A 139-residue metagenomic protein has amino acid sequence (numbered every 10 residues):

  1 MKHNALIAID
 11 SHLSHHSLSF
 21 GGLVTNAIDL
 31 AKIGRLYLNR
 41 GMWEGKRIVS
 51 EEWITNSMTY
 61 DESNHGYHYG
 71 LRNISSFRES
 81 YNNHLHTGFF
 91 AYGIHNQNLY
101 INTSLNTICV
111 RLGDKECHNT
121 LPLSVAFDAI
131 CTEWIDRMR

Functional and structural regions predicted by a protein language model:
M1-F20, T25: Active-site helix/loop module of the DD-peptidase/beta-lactamase fold, centered on the serine-lysine SxxK catalytic
H3, G34-G41, D61, W134 (+1 more regions): Sec/Tat-exported extracytoplasmic proteins
A5-D10, T55-L112: Active-site Gly/Thr loop motif
L13, S17, Y37, I94-H95 (+1 more regions): Solvent-exposed loop/turn segments at secondary-structure junctions within structured extracellular/periplasmic domains
G21-M42, Q97-G113: Active-site-proximal alpha-helical segments within enzyme catalytic domains
A31-L38, I54, M58, R72 (+1 more regions): Non-transmembrane alpha-helical segments in soluble domains of secreted/periplasmic/extracellular proteins
G41-V49, T120: Structural helix-adjacent loops and short alpha-helical linkers that scaffold large soluble proteins
A91-R139: Structured C-terminal helix/loop/strand segments within mature extracytoplasmic catalytic/sensor domains
